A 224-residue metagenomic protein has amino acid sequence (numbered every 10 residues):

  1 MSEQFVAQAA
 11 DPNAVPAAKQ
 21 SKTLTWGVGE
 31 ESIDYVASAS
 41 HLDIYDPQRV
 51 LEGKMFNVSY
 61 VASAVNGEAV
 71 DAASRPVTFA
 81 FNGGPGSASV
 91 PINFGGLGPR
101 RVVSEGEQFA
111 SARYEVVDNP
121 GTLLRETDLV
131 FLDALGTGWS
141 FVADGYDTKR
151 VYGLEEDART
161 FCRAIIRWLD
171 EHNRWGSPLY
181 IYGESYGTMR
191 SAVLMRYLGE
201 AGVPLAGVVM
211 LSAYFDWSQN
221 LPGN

Functional and structural regions predicted by a protein language model:
S2-A7, R49-R150: N-terminal cap/lid subdomain of alpha/beta-hydrolase-fold enzymes
A14-N66: N-terminal cap/lid segment of alpha/beta-hydrolase-fold proteins
S63, R167, E171, Y197-A201: Active-site catalytic microenvironments for nucleophilic, acid-base chemistry
P99-V103, M195-N224: A catalytic-pocket lid/entrance helix-loop region that shapes and gates access to the active site across common
D133, Y180, G207-V209: Residue in the alpha/beta-hydrolase core beta-strand immediately N-terminal to the catalytic nucleophile
L154-H172: Helix-loop module immediately N-terminal to the HCX5R catalytic loop in PTP-like cysteine phosphatase domains
N173-Y186: Alpha/beta-hydrolase fold nucleophile elbow
G187-A192: Catalytic nucleophile loop
